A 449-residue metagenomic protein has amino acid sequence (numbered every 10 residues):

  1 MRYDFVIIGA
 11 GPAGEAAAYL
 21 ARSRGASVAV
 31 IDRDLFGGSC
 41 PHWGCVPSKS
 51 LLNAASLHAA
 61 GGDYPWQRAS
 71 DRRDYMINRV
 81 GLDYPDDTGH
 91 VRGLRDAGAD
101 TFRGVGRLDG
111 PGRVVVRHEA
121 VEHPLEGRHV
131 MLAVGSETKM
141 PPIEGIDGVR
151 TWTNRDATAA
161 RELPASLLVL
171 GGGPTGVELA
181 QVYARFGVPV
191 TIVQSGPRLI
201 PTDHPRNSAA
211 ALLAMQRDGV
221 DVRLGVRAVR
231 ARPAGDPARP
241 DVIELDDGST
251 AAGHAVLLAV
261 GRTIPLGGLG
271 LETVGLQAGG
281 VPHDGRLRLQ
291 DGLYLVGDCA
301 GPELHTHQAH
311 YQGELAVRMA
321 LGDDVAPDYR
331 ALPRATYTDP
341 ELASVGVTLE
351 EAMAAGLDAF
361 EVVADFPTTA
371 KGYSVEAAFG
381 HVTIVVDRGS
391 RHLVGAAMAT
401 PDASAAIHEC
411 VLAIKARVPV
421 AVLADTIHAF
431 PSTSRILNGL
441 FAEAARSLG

Functional and structural regions predicted by a protein language model:
Y3-F5, A10-Y84, V182-T202, A405: Beta1-alpha1 glycine-rich phosphate/pyrophosphate-binding loop at the start of Rossmann-like nucleotide-binding domains
V6-I8, G106, P124-G135, V169-L170 (+4 more regions): Short hydrophobic core segments
I8-D34, S39, V46, S50-L57 (+2 more regions): Flexible, glycine-rich terminal cap/loop adjacent to redox cofactors in electron-transfer oxidoreductases
C40-E126, T202-V226, L349-E351, G439: N-terminal Rossmann-like dinucleotide/flavin-binding domain of flavoprotein oxidoreductases that bind FAD/FMN
C45, A133-P189, V193, E272-L289: Glycine-rich dinucleotide-binding loop and its adjacent helix/turn
I77-L82, T158-A159, P164-L168, P174-P237 (+3 more regions): Rossmann-like dinucleotide-binding cores of NAD(P)H-dependent redox enzymes
D100-R103, R107-H118, F186-G285, L289 (+2 more regions): A Rossmann-like FAD-binding core segment of flavoenzymes
D147-E162, A251-A320: FAD-site-proximal beta/loop scaffold in flavoenzymes
